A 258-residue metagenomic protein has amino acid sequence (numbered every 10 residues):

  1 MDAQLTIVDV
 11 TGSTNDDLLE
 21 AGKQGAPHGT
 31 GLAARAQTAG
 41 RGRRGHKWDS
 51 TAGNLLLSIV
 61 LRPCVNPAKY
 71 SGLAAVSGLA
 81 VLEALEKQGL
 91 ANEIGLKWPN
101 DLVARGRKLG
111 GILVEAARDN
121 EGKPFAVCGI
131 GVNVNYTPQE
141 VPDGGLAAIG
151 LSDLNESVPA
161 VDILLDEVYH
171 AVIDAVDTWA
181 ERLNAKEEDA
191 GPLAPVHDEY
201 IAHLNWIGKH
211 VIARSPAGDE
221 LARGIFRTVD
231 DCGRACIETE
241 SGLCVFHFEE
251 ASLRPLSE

Functional and structural regions predicted by a protein language model:
M1-A91, K108-G110, E115-A117, S257: N-terminal lobe of the biotin/lipoate ligase/transferase fold
S71-E93, A104-E258: Long, positively charged amphipathic alpha-helical accessory segments at protein N-termini or as interdomain linkers
